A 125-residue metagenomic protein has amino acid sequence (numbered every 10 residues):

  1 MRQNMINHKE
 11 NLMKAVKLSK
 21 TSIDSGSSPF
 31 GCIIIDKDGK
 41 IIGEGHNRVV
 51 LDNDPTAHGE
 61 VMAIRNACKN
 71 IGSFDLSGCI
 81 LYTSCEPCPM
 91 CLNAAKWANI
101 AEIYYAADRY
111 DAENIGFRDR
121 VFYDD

Functional and structural regions predicted by a protein language model:
R2-M5, N53: Active-site oxyanion-binding pockets that recognize sulfate/phosphate
N4-S25: Short, basic/aromatic recognition patches
M13, G43-D125: Zn2+-dependent cytidine deaminase-like catalytic core
G26-S27, N99: Glycine-centered short loops/turns at secondary-structure junctions
F30-D36: Short beta-strand scaffold segments in enzyme catalytic cores
D38-I42: Short, glycine-anchored, charge-dense loop/turn motifs used at functional sites
